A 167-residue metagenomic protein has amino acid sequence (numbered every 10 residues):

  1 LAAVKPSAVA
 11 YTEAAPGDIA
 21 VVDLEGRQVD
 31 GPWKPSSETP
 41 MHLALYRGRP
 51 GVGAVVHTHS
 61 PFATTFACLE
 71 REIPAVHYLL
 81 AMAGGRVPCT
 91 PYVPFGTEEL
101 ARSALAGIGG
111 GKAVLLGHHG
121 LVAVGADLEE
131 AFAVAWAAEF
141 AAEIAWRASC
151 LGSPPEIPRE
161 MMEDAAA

Functional and structural regions predicted by a protein language model:
L1-A167: Glycine-rich flexible loops
